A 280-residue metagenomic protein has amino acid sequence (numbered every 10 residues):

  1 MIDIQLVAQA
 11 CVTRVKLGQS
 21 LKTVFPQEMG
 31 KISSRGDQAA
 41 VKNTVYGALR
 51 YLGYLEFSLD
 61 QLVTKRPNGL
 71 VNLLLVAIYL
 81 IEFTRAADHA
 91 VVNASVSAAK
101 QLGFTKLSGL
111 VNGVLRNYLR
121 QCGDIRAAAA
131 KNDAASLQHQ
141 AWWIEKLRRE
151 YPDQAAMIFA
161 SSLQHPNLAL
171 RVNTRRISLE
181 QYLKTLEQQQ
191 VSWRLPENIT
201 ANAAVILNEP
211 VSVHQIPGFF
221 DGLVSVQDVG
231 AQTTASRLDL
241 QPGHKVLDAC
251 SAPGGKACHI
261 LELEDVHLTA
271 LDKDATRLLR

Functional and structural regions predicted by a protein language model:
M1-R280: S-adenosylmethionine
